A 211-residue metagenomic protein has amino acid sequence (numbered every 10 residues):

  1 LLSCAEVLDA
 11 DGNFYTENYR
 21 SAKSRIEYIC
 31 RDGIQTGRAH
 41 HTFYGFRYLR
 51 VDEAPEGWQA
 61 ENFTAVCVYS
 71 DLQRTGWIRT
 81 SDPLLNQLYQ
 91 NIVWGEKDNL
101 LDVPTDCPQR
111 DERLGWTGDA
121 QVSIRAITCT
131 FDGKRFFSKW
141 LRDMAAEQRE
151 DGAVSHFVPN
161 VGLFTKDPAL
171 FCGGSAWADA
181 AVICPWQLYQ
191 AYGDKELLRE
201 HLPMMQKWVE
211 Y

Functional and structural regions predicted by a protein language model:
L1-Q109, G118-D119, R135-S138, S155-A169 (+1 more regions): Extracellular/oxidizing-compartment recognition motifs
N13-K23, K134-Y211: Helix-terminus loop motifs that line ligand-binding clefts
T42, W116, G174-W177: Short, conserved glycine- and acidic-residue-centered signature motifs in active-site or ligand-binding loops
L49, I124-R125, V182, W186: Short, hydrophobic alpha-helix immediately C-terminal to the catalytic nucleophile
V93, K97-L100, S123, T128 (+1 more regions): Short amphipathic alpha-helical segments enriched in leucine
R113-F131: Extended ligand-binding clefts on enzyme/binding-domain cores
